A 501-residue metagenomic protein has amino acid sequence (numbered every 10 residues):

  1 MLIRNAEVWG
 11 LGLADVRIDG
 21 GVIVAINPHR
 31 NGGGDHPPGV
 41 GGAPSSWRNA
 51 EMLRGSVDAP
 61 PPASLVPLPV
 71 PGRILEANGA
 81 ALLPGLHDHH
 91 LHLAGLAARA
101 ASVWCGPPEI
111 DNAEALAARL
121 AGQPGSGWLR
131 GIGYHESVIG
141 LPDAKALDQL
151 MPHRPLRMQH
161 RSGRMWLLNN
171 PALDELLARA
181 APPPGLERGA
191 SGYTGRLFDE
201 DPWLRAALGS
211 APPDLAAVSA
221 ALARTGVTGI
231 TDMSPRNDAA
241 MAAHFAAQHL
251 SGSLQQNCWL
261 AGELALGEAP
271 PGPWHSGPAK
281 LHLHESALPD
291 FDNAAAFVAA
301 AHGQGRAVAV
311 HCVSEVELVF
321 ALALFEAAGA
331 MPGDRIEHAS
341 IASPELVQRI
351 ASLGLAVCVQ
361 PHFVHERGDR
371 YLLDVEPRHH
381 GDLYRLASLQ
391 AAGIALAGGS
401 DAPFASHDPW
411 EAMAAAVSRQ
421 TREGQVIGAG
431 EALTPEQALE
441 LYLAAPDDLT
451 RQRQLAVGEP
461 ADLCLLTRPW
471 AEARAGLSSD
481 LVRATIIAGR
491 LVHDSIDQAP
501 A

Functional and structural regions predicted by a protein language model:
M1-G34, G39-L65, A117, Q123 (+5 more regions): N-terminal metal-binding scaffold of metallo-dependent hydrolase/deaminase domains
L2-R4, W9-R17, I23-R30, P62-L254 (+7 more regions): Divalent metal-binding segments
H92, P273-H284, L355-H365: Non-cysteine beta-strand/loop elements that form the S-adenosyl-L-methionine
G127, R154, V227-T228, G252-C258 (+5 more regions): Short, well-ordered coil/turn segments that N-cap beta-strands
I132, Q159, D232-M233, N257-E263 (+5 more regions): A cross-family glycoside hydrolase active-site/sugar-binding cleft signature
A180, A242-A246, E268-P270, L318-G329 (+1 more regions): Distinct, well-ordered alpha-helical segments
A246-G277, Q348, S479: Extended hydrophobic/aromatic segments used for targeting, binding, or gating
H302-A309, V316-D334, H338-A339, P344 (+3 more regions): His/Asp/Glu-enriched, well-ordered alpha-helical/loop segment that forms or immediately abuts the divalent-metal
